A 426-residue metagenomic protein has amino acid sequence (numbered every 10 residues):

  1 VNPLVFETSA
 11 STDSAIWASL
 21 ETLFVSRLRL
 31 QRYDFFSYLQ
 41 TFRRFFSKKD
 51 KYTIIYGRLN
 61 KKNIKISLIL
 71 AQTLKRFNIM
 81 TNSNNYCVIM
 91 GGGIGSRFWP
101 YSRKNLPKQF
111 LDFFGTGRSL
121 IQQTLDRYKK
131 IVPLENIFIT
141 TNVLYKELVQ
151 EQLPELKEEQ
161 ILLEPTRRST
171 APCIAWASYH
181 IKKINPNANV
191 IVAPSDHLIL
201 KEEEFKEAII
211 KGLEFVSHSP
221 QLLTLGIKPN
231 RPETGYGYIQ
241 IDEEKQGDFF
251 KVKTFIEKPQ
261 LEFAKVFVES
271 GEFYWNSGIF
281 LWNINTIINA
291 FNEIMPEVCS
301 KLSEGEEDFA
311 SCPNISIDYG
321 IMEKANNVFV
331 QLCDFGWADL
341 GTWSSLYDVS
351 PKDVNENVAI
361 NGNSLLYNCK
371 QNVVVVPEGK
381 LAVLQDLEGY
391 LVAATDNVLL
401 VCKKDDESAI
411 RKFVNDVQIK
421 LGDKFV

Functional and structural regions predicted by a protein language model:
V1, E21-R32, L39-K75: N-terminal, intrinsically disordered charge-dense segments
V1, S11-S14: Short glycine-rich, low-complexity segments
R76-I89, R97-K104, G115-P194, L200-E203 (+2 more regions): Conserved N-terminal catalytic core of the sugar/cofactor nucleotidyltransferase
T81-N84, I284-V426: Left-handed beta-helix
I89-G91, T140, I191-P194, T224-K228 (+3 more regions): Short beta-strand segments
I121, A177, D196, I239 (+3 more regions): Residue-level signal for inorganic ion chemistry
E202-C299, E306-F309, F329, G379 (+1 more regions): Conserved core of the sugar-phosphate nucleotidyltransferase
